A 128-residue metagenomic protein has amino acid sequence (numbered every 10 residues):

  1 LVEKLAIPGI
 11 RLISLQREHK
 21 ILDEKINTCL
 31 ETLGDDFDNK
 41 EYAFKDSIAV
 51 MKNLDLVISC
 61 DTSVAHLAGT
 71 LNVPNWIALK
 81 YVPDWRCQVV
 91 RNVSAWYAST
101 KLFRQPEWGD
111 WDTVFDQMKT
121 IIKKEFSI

Functional and structural regions predicted by a protein language model:
V2, I7-W76: Donor-binding and catalytic core of enzymes assembling or modifying cell-surface/extracellular glycoconjugates
D23-D36, H66-E125: Nucleotide-sugar donor-binding patch of glycosyltransferase catalytic domains
